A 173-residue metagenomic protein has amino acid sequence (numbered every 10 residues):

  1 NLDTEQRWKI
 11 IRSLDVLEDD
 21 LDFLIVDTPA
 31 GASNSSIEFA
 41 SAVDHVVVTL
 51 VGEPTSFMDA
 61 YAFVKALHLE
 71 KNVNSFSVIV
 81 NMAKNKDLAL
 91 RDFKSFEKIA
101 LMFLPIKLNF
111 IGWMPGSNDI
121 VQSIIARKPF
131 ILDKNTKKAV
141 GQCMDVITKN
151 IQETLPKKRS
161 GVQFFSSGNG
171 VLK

Functional and structural regions predicted by a protein language model:
N1-D19, Q122-A126: P-loop/Walker-type NTP enzyme "switch/lid" segment
R7-I11, P54-Y61, L90-K94, V121 (+1 more regions): Amphipathic alpha-helical transducer elements in NTP-driven molecular machines
R12-D15, K65, K98, K149: Surface-exposed alpha-helical segments enriched in charged/polar residues
D19, F23, T28-G112: Conserved catalytic-core segment of NTP-binding enzymes
D19-D22, D119, P156: Generic structural signal for secondary-structure transition and capping sites
L104-I131, M144: Beta-strand-loop-alpha "switch" segments that mediate conformational coupling across diverse proteins
I125-K173: NTP-binding/hydrolysis catalytic cores, primarily Walker-type P-loop NTPases
